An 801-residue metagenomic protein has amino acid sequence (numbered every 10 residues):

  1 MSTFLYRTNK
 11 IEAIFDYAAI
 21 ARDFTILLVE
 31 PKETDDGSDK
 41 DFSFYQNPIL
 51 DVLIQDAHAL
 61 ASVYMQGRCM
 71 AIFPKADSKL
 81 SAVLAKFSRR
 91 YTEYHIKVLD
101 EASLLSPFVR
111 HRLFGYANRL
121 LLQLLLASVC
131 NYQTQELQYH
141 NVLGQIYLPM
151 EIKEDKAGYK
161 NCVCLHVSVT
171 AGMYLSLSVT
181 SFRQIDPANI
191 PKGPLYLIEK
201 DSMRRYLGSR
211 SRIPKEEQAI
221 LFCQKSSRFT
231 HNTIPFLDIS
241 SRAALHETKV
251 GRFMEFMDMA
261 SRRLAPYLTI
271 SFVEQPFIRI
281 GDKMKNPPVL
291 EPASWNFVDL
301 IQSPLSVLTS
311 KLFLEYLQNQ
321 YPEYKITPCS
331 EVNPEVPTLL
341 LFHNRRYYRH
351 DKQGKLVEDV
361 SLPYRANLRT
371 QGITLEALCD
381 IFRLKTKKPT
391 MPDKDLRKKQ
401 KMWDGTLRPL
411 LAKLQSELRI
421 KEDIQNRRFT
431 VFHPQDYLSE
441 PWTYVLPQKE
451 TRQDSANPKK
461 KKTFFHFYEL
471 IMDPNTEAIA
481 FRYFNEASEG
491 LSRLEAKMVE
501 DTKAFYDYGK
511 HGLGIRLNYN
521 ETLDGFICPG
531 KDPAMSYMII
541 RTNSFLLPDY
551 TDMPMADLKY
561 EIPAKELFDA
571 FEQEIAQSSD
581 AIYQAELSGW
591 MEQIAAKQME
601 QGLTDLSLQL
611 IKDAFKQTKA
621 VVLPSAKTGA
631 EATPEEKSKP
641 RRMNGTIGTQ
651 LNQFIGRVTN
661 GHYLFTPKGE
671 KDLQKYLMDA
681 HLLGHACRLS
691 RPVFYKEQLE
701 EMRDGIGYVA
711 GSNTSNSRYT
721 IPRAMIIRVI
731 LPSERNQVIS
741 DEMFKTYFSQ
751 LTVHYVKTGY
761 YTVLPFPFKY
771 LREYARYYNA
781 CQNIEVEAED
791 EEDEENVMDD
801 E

Functional and structural regions predicted by a protein language model:
M1-S241, T248-F256, A260-T269, E274-Q275 (+3 more regions): Long, contiguous domain-sized segments
